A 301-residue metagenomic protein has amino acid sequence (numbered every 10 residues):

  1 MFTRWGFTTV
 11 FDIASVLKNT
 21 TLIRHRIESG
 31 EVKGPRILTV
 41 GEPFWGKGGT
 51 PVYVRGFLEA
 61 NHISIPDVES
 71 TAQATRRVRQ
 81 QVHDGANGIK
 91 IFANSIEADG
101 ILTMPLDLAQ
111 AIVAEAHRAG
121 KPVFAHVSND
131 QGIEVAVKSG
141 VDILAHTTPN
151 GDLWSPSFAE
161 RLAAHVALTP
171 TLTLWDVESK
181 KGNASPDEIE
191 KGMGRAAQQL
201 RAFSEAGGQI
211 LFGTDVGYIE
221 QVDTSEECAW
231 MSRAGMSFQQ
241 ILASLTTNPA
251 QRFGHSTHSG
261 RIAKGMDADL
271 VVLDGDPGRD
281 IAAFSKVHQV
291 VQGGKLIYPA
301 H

Functional and structural regions predicted by a protein language model:
M1-I96, I101-P122, S157-N183: Divalent-metal coordination cores built from histidine and acidic residues
T20, I101, I133-G140, L174-Q198 (+3 more regions): Histidine/acidic-residue-rich catalytic or RNA/ligand-binding cores of hydrolases and nuclease-related proteins
K33-T39, V141-G151: Short hydrophobic/aromatic-enriched beta-strand-loop microsegments
R77, Q131-G132, W154-F158, Q198-Q199 (+1 more regions): Short acidic active-site motifs
R118, G192-P277, G293: His/Asp/Glu-enriched, well-ordered alpha-helical/loop segment that forms or immediately abuts the divalent-metal
V137-L144, A163-L168, G207-Q209, M236-S237: Glycine-enriched alpha-helix->loop->beta-strand junction motifs that scaffold or abut catalytic
T147-L153, L172-L174, K295-L296: Short, acidic/turn-prone active-site loops that include or flank metal/cofactor- and phosphate-binding residues
